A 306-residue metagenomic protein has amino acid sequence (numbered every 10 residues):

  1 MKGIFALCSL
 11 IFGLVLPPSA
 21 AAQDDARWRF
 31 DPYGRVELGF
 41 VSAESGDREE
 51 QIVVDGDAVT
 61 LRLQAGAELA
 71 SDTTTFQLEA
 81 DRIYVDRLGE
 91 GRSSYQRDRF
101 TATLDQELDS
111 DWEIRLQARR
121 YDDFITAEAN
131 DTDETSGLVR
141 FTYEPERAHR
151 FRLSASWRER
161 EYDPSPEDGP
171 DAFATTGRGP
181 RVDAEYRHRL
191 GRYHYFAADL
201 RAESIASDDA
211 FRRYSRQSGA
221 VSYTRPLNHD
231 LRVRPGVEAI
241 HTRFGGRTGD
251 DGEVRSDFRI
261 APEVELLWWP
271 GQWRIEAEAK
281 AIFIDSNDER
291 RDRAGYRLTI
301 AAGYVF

Functional and structural regions predicted by a protein language model:
M1-I4: Positively charged n-region of N-terminal signal peptides that target proteins for export
A6-V15: Bacterial N-terminal signal peptides
P17-S19: N-terminal signal peptide c-region/cleavage motif recognized by signal peptidases
A22-F306: Gram-negative and organellar
